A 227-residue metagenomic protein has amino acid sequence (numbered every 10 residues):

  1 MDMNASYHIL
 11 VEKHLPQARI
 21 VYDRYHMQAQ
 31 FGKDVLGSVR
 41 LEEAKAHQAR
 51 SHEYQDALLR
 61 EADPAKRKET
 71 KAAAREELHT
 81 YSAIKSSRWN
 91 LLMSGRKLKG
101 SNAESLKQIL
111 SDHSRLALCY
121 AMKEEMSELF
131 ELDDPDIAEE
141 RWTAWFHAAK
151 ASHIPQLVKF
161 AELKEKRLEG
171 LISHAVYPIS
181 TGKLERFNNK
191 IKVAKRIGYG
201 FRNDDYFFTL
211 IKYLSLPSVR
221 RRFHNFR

Functional and structural regions predicted by a protein language model:
M1-L15, Y25, Q48-R227: Acidic/histidine-rich catalytic cores and adjacent linkers of DNA breakage/strand-transfer/modification proteins
K13-R19, V35-R40: Short secondary-structure boundary/capping segments
Q17-K33: Inter-helix linker motif
F31-L59: Conserved phosphate-handling catalytic cores of large alpha/beta enzymes
